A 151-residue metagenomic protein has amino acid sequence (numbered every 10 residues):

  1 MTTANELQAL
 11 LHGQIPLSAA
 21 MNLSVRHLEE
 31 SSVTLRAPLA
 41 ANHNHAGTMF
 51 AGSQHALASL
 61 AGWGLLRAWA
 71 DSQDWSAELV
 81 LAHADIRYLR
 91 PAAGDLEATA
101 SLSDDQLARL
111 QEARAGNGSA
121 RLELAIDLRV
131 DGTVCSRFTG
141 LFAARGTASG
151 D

Functional and structural regions predicted by a protein language model:
M1-P16: Extreme N-terminal tail/first-helix region
S18-A20, E30, A61, L79-H83 (+2 more regions): Short connector loops at helix/strand junctions that flank enzyme active sites, especially segments positioning acidic
A19-L23, A82-Y88, R109-Q111: Short structured motifs
A20-M49: Catalytic strand-loop segment that frames the active site of acyl-thioester-processing enzymes
L35, A82-A84, A98, L122-L124 (+1 more regions): Hydrophobic residues positioned within well-ordered beta-strands of beta-sheet architectures
G52-Q73: Active-site helix/loop of acyl-thioester processing domains in fatty-acid/polyketide metabolism, spanning hotdog-fold
L66-D104: Hydrophobic beta-strand-centered segment that forms part of the acyl-chain substrate-binding groove
A92-A93, S103-D151: HotDog/MaoC-like acyl-thioester-processing domains
